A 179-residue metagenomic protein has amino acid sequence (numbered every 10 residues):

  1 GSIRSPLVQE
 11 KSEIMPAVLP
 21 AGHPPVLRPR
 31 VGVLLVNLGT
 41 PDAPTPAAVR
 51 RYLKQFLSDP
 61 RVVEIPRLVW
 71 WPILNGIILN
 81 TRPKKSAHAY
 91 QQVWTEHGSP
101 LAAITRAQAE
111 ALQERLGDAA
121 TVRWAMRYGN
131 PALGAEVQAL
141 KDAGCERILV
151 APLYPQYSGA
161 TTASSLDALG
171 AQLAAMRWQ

Functional and structural regions predicted by a protein language model:
S2-I14: Short, Lys/Arg-enriched N-terminal segments with co-localized hydrophobic residues within the first ~10-30 amino acids
P16-Q179: Active-site-proximal alpha-helix that buttresses catalytic centers in soluble enzyme cores
